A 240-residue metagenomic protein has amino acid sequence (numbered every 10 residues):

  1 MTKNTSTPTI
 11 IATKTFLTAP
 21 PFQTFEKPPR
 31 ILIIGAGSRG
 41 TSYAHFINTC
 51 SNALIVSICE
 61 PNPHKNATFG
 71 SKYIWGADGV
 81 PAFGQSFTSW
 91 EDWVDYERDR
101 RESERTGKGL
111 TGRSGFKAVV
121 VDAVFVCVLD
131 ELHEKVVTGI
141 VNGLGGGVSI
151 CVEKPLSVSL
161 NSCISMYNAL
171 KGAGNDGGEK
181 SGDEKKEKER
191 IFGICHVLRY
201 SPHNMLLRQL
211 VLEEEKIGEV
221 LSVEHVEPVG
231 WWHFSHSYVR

Functional and structural regions predicted by a protein language model:
T2-P81, S114: N-terminal Rossmann-like dinucleotide-binding module
C50, Y73, A173, S201 (+1 more regions): Acidic-histidine catalytic/liganding microenvironments
V56, G84, D122, L221: Conserved acidic residues
I58, V124, I150, V223: Receiver (REC) domain switch-region micro-motif
F83-V120: A structured beta-alpha segment of the ubiquitous adenosine-cofactor-binding alpha/beta core
V119-A123, L129-R199: Beta-strand-loop-alpha-helix segment that lines the small-molecule cofactor/substrate pocket of alpha/beta enzymes
C127-V128, E227: Glycine-rich, N-terminal phosphate-binding loop of Rossmann-like dinucleotide-binding domains
R190, L198-R240: Predominantly a Rossmann-like dinucleotide-binding segment in NAD(P)-dependent oxidoreductases
